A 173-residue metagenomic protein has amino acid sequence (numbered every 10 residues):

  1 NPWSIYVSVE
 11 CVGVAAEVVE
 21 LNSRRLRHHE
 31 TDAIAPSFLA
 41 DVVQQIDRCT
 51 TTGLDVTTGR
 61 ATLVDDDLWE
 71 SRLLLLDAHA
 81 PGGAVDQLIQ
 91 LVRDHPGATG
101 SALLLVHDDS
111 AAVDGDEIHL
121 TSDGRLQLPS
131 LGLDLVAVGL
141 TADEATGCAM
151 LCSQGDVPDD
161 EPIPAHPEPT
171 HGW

Functional and structural regions predicted by a protein language model:
N1-W173: ATP/nucleotide-binding catalytic cores
